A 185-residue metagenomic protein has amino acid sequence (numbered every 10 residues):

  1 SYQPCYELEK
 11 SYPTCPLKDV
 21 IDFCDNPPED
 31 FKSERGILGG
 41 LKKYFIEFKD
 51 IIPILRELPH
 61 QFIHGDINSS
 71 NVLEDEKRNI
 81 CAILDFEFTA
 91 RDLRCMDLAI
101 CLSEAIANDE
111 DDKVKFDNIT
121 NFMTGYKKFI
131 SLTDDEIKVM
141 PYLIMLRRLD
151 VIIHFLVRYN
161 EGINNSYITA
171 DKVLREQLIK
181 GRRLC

Functional and structural regions predicted by a protein language model:
S1-G36, H60: A cross-family kinase active-site recognition segment
P27-D30, V151-C185: ATP/Mg2+ or Mg2+-diphosphate-binding catalytic cores that bind nucleotide phosphates or diphosphates via glycine-rich
I37-I51: Mechanochemical coupling/switch segment within NTP-driven translocation systems
L38-L41, F122, V139-M140: A structural signal for short hydrophobic/aromatic patches embedded in well-ordered alpha helices
K42, I119-M123, R175: Hydrophobic core segments within long, regular secondary-structure runs in both alpha- and beta-rich folds
K49-M96: Active-site acidic catalytic loop and adjacent metal/ATP-binding pocket of ATP-dependent phosphoryl transfer enzymes
C95-S131, R147-G162: Active-site activation/catalytic loop segments of kinase-like enzymes and analogous catalytic loops in related
L132-I144: All-alpha amphipathic helical-bundle segments outside canonical DNA-binding/catalytic cores that form hydrophobic
